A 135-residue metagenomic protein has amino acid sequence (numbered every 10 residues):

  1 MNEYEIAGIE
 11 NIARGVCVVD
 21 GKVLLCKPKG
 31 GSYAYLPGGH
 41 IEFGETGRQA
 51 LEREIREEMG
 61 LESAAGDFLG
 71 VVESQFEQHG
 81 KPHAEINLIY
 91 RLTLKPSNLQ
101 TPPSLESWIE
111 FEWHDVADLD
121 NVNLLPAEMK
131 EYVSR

Functional and structural regions predicted by a protein language model:
M1-V16, D20: Acidic, metal-coordinating catalytic segment for phosphate/diphosphate chemistry, firing primarily on the Nudix
E5-I9, G80-I86, L105-W108: A generic structural micro-feature
E10, V18, L36, S63 (+1 more regions): Short connector loops at helix/strand junctions that flank enzyme active sites, especially segments positioning acidic
V19-E57: Conserved Nudix-box catalytic region and its N-terminal flanking loop in Nudix hydrolases and closely related
E62-V71: A short coil-to-beta-strand element that immediately follows conserved catalytic motifs
S74-Q100: Active-site-adjacent beta-strand/loop module that shapes the phosphate/pyrophosphate-binding cleft
R91, T101-R135: NUDIX/MutT-family hydrolases
